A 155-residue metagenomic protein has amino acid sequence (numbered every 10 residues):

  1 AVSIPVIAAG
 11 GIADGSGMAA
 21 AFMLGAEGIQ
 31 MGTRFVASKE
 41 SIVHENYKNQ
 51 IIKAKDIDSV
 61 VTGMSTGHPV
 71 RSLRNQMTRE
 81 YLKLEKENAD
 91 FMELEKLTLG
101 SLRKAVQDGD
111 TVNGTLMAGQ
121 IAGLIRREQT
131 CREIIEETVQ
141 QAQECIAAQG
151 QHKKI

Functional and structural regions predicted by a protein language model:
A1-I7, A13-I155: Conserved active-site-proximal phosphate/metal-binding subdomains
